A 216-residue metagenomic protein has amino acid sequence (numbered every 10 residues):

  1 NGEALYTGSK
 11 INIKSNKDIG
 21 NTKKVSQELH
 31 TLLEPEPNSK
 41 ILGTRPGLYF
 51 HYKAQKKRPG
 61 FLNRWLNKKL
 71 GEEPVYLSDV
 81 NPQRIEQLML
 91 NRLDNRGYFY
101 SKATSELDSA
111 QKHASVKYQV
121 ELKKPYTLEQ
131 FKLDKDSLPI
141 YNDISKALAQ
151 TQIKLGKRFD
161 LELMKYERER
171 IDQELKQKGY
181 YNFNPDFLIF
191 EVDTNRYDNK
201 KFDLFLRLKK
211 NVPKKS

Functional and structural regions predicted by a protein language model:
N1-S216: Interaction-mediating elements
